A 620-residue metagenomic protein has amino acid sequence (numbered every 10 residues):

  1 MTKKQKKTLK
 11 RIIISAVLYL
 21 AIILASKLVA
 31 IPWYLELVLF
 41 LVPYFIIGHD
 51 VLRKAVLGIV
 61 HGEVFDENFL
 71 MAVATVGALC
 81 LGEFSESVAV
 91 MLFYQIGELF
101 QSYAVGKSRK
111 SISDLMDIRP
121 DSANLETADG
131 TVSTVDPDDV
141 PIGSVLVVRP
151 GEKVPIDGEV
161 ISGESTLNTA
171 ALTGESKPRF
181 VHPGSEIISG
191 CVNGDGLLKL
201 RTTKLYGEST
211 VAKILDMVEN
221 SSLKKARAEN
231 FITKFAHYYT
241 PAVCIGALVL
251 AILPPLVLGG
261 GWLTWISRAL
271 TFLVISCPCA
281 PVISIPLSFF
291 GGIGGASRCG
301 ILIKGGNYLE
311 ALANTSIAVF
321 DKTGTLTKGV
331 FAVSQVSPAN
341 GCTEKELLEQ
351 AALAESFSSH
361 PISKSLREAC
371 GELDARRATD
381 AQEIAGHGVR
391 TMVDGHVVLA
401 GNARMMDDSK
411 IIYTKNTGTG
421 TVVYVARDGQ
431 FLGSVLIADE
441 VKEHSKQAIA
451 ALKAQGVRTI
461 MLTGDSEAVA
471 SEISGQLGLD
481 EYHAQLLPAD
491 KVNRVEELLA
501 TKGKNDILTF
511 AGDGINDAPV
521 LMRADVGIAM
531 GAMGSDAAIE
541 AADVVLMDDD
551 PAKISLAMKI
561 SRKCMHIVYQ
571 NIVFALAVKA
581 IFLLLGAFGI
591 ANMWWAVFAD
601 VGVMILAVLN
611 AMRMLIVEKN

Functional and structural regions predicted by a protein language model:
M1-I14, Y239: N-terminal membrane topogenic signal
S15-V17, N230-G259, R268-F289, Y569-F598: Bilayer-spanning, highly hydrophobic alpha-helical transmembrane segments
I22-I23, L39-E126, D139-L146, K153 (+5 more regions): Actuator/coupling domain of P-type ATPases
V56-F65, F100-S113, L287-G306, M612-N620: Juxtamembrane helix-loop transition segments at the membrane interface in multi-pass membrane proteins
V60, A72, D121, L172 (+4 more regions): Conserved catalytic phosphorylation-site environment of P-type ATPases
R149, V333-V457, E467, Q476-V495: P-type ATPase nucleotide-binding
V393-G395, G420-T421, R427-Q570: Conserved ATP-binding TGD loop and adjacent catalytic N/P-domain core of P-type ATPases
K502-N505, A542, M547-N620: Membrane-embedded transport module
